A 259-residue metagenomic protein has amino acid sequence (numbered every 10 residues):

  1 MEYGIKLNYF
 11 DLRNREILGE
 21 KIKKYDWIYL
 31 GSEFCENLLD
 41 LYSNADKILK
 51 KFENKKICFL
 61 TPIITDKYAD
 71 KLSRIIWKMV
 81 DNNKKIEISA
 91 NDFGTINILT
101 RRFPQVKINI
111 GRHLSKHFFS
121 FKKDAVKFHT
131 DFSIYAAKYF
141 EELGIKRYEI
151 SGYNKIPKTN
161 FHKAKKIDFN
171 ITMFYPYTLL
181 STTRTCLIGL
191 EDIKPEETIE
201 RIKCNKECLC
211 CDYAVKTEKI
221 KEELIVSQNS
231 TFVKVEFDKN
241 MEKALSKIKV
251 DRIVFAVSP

Functional and structural regions predicted by a protein language model:
M1-I48, K55, L60-P259: Active-site pocket-lining/capping segments in soluble small-molecule metabolic enzymes
